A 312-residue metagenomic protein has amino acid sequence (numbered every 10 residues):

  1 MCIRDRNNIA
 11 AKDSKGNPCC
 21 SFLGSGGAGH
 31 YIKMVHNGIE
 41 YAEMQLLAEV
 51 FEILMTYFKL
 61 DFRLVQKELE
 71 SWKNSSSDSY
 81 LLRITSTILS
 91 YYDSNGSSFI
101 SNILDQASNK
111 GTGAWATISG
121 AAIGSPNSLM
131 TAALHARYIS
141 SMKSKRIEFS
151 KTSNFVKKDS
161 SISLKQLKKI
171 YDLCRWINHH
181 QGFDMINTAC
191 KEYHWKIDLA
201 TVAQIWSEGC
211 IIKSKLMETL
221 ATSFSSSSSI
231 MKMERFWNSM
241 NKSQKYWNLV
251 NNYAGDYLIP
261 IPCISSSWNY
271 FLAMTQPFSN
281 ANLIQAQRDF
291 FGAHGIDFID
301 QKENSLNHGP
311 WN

Functional and structural regions predicted by a protein language model:
M1-I3: Short, small-residue-biased leader/transition segments that mark boundaries at the very start of proteins
R6-F22: Short, glycine-/small- and polar/acidic-enriched structural segments that line small-molecule recognition paths
K15-C20, G27-G29, Y41-I261: C-terminal substrate-binding/catalytic lobe of Rossmann-fold NAD(P)-dependent dehydrogenases
V35-G38: Hydrophobic alpha-helical transmembrane segments of multi-pass membrane proteins
E40-Y41, A273: Glycine-rich phosphate/pyrophosphate-binding beta-alpha loops
N241, L249-N312: C-terminal amphipathic alpha-helical interaction region
